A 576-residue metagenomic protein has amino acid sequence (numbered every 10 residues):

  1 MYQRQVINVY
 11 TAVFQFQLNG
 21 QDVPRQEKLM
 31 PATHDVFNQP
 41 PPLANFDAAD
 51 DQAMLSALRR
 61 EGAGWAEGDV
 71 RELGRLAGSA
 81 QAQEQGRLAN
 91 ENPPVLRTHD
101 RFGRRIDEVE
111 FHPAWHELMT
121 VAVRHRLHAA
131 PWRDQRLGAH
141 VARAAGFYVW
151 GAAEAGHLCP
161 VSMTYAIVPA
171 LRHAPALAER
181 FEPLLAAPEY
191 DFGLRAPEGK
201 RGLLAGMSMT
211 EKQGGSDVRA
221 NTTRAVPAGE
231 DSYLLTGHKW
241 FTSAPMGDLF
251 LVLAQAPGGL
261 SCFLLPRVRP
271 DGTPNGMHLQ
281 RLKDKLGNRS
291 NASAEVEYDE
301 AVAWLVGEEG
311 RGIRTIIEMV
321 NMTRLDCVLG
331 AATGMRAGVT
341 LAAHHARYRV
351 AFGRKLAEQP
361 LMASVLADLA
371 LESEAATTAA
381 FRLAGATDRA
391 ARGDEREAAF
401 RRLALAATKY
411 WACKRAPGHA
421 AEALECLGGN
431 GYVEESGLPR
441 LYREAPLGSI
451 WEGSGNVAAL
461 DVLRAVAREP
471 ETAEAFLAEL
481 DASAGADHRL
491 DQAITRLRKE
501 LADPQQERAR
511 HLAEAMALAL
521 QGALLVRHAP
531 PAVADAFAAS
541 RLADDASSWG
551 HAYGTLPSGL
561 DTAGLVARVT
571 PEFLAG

Functional and structural regions predicted by a protein language model:
M1-Y2: Conserved small/polar residues in nucleotide/adenosyl-binding loops
R25-R136, A155: Extended, charge-enriched "interface" segments that sit outside catalytic cores
R104-L194, T242-A244, E444, W451 (+1 more regions): Internal helix-loop-helix
S232, T236-G276: A short core secondary-structure module
D271-T273, Q280, E295-T323, T340-A357 (+2 more regions): A glycine-rich, basic-preceded beta-loop-alpha segment at the flavin cofactor/substrate interface of flavin-utilizing
E374-K409, E425, R498-A509, A513: C-terminal helix-coil-helix/basic helical segment that borders enzyme active sites and/or dimer interfaces and provides
L441, A445-S483, A513-Q521, H528-A529: C-terminal catalytic subdomain
S483-G576: C-terminal amphipathic alpha-helical interaction region
